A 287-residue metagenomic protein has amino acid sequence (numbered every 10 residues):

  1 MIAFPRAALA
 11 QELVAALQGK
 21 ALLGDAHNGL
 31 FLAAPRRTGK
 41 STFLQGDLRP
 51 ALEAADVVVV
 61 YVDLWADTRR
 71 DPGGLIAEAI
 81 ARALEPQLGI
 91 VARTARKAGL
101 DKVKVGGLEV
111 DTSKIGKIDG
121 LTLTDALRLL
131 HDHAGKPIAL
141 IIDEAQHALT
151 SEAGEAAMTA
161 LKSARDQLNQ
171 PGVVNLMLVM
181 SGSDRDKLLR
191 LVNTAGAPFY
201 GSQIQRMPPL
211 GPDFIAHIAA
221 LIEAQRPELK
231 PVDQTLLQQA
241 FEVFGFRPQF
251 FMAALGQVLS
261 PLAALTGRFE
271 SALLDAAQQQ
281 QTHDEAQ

Functional and structural regions predicted by a protein language model:
A8-G24: Pre-Walker A adenine-sensing motif
L22-G24, H131-A134, D166-V174, A197-Y200: Conserved catalytic network of the ASCE P-loop NTPase/AAA+ motor domain
N28-A139, A145-L149, G154: P-loop NTPase nucleotide-binding core
A55-V59, V174-L176, F199-Q203: Short glycine-/polar-rich loops that comprise or flank the Walker A/P-loop and associated switch/sensor motifs
G73-A77, A81, P212-A220, Q234: An amphipathic alpha-helix signature
H147-T194, M207: Sensor-1/coupling segment of RecA-like P-loop NTPase cores
Q203-F214: Conserved AAA+ ATPase "SRH/arginine-finger" region at the nucleotide-binding site
H217-A286: Amphipathic alpha-helical "lid/sensor" segments that cap RecA-like P-loop NTPase cores
